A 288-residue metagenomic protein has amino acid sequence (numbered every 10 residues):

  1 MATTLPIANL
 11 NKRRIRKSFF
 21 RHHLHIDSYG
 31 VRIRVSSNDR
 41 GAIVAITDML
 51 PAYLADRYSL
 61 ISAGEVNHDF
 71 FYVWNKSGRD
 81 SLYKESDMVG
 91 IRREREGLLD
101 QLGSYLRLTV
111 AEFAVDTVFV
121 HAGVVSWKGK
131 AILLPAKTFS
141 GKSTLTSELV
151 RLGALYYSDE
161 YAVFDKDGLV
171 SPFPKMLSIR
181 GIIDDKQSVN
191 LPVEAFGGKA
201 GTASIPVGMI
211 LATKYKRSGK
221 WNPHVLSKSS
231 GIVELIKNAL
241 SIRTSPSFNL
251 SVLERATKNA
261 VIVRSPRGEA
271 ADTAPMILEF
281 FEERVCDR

Functional and structural regions predicted by a protein language model:
A2-D48, G123, W127-A136, R151-R288: Glycine-rich, often acidic-flanked micro-motifs that create phosphate/phosphodiester-binding or positioning elements
T3-L5, Y53-R57, I61: Acidic-aromatic/histidine active-site loop/patch
S18-H22, N75-R79, F119-H121: A short, compositionally biased
S62-A111, L278-D287: Charged, amphipathic alpha-helical linker segments immediately N-terminal to NTP-binding catalytic cores
S62-K76, V118-F119, F248-V263: A short, charged
V110-W127: Pre-Walker A adenine-sensing motif
S140-K142: Conserved glycine(s) of the Walker
L145-T146: Post-Walker A alpha-helix
